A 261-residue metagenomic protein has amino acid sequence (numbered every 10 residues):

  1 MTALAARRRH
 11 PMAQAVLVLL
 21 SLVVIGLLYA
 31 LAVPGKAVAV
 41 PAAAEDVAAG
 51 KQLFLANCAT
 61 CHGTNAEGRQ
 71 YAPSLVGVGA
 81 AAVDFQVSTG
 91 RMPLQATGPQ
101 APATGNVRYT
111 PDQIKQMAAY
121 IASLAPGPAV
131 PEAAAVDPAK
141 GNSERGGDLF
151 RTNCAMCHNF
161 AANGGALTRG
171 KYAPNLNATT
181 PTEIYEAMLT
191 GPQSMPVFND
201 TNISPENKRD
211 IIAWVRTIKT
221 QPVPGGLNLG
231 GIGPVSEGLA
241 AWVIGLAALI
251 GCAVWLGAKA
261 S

Functional and structural regions predicted by a protein language model:
M1-M12: Cytosolic-side transmembrane helix boundary signature
P11-G35, N106-E132, N199-A260: C-terminal capping alpha-helices of c-type cytochrome domains
P34-D46: Ser/Thr/Pro/Gly-rich low-complexity linker/stalk segments immediately outside membranes or between
A43-V47, K51-G77, F85, T89-Q95 (+7 more regions): Periplasmic/extracellular electron-transfer cofactor-ligation site, primarily the c-type cytochrome heme-c attachment
L75-A125, L167-V223: Extracytoplasmic electron-transfer domains, predominantly the class I c-type cytochrome c fold
